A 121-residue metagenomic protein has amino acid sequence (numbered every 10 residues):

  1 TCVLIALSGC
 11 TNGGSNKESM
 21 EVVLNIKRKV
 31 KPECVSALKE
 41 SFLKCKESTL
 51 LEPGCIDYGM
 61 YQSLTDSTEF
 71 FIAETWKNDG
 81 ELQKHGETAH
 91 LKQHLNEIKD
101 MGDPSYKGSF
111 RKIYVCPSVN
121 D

Functional and structural regions predicted by a protein language model:
A6-G9: C-terminal motif of bacterial Sec signal peptides marking the signal peptidase cleavage site
N12: Short, conserved catalytic or interaction motifs in soluble domains
S15-S19, G59-T68, L95-D121: Glycine-rich beta-strand-turn "strand-cap" elements at beta-sheet edges
V22-K29, G59-G86: Short, well-ordered beta-strand segments in beta-rich or mixed alpha/beta enzyme and ligand-binding folds
K29-L38: Short, surface-exposed ligand-recognition loops at beta-strand->loop->(often short) alpha-helix junctions that present
K44, S48-D57, T75-F110: An amphipathic, aromatic/His-enriched active-site/gating alpha helix that lines ligand/cofactor pockets
